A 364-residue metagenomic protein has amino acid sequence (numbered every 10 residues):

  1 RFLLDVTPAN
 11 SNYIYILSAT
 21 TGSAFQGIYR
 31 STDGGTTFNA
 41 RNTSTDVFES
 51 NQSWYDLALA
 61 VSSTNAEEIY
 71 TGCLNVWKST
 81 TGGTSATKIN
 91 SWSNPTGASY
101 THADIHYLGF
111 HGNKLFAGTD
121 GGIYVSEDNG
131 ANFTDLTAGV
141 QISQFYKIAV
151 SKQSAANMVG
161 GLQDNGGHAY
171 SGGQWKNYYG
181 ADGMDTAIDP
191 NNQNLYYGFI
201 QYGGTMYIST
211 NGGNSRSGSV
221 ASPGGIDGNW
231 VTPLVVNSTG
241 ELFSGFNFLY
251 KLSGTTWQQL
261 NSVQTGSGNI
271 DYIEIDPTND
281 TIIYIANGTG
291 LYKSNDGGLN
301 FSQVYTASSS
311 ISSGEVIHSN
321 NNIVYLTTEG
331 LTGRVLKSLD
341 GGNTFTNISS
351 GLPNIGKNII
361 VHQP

Functional and structural regions predicted by a protein language model:
R1-P364: Beta-propeller blade termini and top-face loops
